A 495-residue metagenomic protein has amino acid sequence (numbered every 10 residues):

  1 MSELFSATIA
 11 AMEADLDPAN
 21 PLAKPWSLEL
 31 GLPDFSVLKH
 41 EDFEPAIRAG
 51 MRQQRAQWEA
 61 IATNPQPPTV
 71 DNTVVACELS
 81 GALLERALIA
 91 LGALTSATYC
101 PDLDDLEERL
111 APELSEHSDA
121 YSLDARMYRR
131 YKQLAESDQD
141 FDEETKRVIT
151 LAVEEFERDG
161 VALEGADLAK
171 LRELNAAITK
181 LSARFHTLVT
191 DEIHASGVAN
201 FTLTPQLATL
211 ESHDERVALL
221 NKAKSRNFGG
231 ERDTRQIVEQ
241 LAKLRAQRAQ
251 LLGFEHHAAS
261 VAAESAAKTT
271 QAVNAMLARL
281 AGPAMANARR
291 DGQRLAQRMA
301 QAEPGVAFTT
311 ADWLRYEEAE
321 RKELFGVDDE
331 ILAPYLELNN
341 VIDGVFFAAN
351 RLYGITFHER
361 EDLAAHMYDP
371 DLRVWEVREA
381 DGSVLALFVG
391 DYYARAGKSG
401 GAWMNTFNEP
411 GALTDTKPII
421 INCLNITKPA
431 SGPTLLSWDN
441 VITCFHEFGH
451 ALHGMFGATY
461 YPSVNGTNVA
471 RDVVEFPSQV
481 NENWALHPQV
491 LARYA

Functional and structural regions predicted by a protein language model:
M1-S196: N-terminal helix-rich structural modules
F43, E164, G253, A349 (+2 more regions): Divalent metal-coordination and catalytic microenvironments
E144, V148-T150, K180, T187 (+7 more regions): Active-site-proximal, well-structured secondary-structure segments within enzyme catalytic domains
G160-R172, R226-Q240, Q247, L251-A258: A conserved hydrophobic secondary-structure block that centers on an alpha-helix together with its immediately flanking
F254-E255, G449-P462: Catalytic Zn2+-binding segment of zinc metalloproteases
E337, I426-F445: Short pre-active-site segment immediately N-terminal to the catalytic Zn-binding motif
D439-G454, S478: Active-site recognition of the HExxH zinc-binding catalytic motif
G457-E482, L486: The catalytic-center signature of Zn2+-dependent metalloproteases
